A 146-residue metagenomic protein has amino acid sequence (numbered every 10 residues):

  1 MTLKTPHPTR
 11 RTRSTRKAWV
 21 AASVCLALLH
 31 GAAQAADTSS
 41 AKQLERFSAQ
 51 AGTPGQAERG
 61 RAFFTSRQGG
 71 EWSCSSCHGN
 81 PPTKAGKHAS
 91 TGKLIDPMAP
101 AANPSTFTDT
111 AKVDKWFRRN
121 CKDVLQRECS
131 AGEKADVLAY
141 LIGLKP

Functional and structural regions predicted by a protein language model:
M1-T15: N-terminal secretory signal peptides that target proteins for export/translocation
A21-L29: Bacterial N-terminal signal peptides
G31-A35: Sec/Tat signal peptide C-region and signal peptidase I cleavage site
A36-Q68: Electrostatic cytochrome c docking/interface patches
A51-P54, Q68, F107-A111, R127-G132: Soluble non-cytosolic domains of exported or imported proteins
P54, S75-V113: Gly/Gly-Pro-rich "capping" loops immediately C-terminal to redox-active cysteine motifs in periplasmic/lumenal
A62-N80, D136-A139: C-type cytochrome heme c attachment motif
D114-P146: C-terminal capping alpha-helices of c-type cytochrome domains
